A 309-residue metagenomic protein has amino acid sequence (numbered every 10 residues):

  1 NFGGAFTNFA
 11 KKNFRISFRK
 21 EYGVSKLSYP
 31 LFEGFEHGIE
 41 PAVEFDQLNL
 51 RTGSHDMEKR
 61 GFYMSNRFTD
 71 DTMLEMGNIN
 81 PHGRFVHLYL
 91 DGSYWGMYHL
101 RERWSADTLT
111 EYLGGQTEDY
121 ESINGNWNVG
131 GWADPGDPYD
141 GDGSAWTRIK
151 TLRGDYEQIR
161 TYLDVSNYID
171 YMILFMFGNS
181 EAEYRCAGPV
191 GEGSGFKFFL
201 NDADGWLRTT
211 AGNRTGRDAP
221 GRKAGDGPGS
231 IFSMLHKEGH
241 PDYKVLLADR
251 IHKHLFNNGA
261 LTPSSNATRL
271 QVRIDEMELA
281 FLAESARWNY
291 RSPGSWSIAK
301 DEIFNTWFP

Functional and structural regions predicted by a protein language model:
N1-G130: Conserved ATP-binding subdomain of kinase catalytic cores across diverse folds
G3-F9, K26, I39, D56-E58 (+6 more regions): Middle-to-C-terminal accessory/interaction subdomains
